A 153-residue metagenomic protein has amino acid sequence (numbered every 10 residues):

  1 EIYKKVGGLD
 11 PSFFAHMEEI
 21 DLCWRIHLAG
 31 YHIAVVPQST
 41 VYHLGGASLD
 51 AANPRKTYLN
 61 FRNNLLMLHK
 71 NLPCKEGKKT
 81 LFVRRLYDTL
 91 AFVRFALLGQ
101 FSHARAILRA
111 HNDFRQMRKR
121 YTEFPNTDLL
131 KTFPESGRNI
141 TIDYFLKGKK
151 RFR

Functional and structural regions predicted by a protein language model:
E1-T40: A short, conserved alpha-helix in the catalytic core of glycosyltransferases
K4-K5, I107, P134, F145: Generic detector of intrinsically disordered, low-complexity, polar/charged segments
L9, G30, R120, K150-R151: A generic structural signal for solvent-exposed, polar alpha-helical segments
H32-R120, K131-S136: Active-site-adjacent helix/loop segment of glycosyltransferases that harbors family-specific signature motifs
T122-R153: Glycine-rich phosphate/pyrophosphate-binding loop and adjacent beta-alpha nucleotide/cofactor-binding cores
